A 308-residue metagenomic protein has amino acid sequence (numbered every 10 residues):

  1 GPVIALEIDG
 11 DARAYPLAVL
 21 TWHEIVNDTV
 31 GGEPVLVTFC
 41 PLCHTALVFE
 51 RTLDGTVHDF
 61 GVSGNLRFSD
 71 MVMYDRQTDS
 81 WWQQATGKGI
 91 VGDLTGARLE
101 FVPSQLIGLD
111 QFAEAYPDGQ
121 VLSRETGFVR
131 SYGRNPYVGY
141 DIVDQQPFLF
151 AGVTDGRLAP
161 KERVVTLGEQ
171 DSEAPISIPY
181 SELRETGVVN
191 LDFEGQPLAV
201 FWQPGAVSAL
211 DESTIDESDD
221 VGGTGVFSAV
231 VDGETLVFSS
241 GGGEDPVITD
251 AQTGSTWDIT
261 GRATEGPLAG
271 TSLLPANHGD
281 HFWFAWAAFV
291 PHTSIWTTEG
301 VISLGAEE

Functional and structural regions predicted by a protein language model:
G1-E308: Mid-to-C-terminal functional-domain signal that highlights helix-capping/loop sites within ligand-binding modules
